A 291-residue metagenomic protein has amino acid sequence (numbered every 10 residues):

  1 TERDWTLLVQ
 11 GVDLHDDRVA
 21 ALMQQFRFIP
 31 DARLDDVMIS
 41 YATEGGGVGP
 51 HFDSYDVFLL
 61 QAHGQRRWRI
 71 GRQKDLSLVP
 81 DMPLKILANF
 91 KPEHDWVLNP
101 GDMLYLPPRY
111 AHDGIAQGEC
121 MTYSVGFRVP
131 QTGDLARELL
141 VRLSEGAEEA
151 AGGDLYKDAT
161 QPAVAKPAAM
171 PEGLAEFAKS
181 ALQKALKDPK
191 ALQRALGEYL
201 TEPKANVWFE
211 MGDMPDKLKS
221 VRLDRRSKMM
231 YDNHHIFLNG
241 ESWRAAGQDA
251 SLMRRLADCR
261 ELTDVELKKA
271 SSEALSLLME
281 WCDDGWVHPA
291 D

Functional and structural regions predicted by a protein language model:
T1-D102, Y110, I115-L155: Active-site region of the double-stranded beta-helix
Y105-P107, A290: Residue-level recognition of conserved beta-strand edge/terminus positions
L140-D216: C-terminal amphipathic alpha-helical segment
Q183-A257, M279, A290-D291: Acidic, low-complexity/disordered tracts enriched in E/D and polar residues
L252-A270: Short acidic, hydrophobic short linear motifs in intrinsically disordered regions
K268-D283: Short amphipathic alpha-helical interaction segments
